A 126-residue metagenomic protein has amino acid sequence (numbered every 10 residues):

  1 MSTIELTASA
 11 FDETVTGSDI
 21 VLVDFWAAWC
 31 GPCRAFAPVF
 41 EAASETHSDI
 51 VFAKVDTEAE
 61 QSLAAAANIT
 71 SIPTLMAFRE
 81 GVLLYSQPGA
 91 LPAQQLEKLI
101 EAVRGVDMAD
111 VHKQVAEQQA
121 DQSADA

Functional and structural regions predicted by a protein language model:
T3-V21, Q61: A short beta-strand-turn-helix
E5-L6, F25, F36-S62, I69-I72 (+1 more regions): Thiol-based oxidoreductase modules, predominantly thioredoxin-like and allied folds used for disulfide exchange
E13-T14, L63-A66, L99: CheY-like receiver
C30-C33: Short cysteine clusters
A77-D110: Non-catalytic, surface beta->alpha helical segment in thiol-disulfide oxidoreductase systems
M108-A126: CheY-like receiver
